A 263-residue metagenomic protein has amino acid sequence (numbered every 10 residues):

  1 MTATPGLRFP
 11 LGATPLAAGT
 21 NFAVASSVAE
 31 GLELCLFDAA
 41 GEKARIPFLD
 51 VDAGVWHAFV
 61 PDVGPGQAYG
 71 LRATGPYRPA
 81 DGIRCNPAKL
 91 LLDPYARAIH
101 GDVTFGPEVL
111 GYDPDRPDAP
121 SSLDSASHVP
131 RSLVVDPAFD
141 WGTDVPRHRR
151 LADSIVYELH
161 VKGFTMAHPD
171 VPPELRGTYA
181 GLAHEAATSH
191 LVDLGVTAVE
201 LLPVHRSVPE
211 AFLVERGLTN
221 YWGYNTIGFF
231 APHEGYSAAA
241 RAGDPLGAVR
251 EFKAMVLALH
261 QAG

Functional and structural regions predicted by a protein language model:
M1-L16, E42-K43, V51-V55, D62-E158 (+1 more regions): The feature marks proteins involved in alpha-glucan
A18-F22: Structural beta-strand segments of beta-rich domains
V24, L71, L159, L191 (+3 more regions): Conserved, mostly hydrophobic/aromatic
A25-L32, V63-G64: Short proline/glycine-enriched turn/loop motifs at strand-loop junctions of beta-rich domains
S154, L194-V199, Q261-G263: Loop/turn elements at helix/coil->beta-strand transitions in domains of secreted/extracellular proteins
K162-V199: A conserved hydrophobic secondary-structure block that centers on an alpha-helix together with its immediately flanking
V171-G181, A211-Q261: Aromatic- and acidic-residue-enriched carbohydrate-binding clefts of CAZyme catalytic domains
L191-L218: Carboxylate/His-rich catalytic cores and anion/metal-binding grooves
